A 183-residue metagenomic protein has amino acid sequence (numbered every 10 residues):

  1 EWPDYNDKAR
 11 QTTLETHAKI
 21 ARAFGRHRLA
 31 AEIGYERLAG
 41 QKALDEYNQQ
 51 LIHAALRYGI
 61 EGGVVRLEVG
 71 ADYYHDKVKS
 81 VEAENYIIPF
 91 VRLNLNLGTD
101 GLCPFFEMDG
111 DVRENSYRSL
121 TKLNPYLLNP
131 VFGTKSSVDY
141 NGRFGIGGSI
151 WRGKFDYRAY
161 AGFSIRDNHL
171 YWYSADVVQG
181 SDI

Functional and structural regions predicted by a protein language model:
E1, A31-I33, F105-M108: Extended hydrophobic secondary-structure segments that form protein cores and membrane-embedded regions
E1-Q11, G40: Flexible loop and strand-edge segments within Gram-negative outer membrane beta-barrel domains
K8-T16, E46-I52, A83-P89, S136-G142: Residues that define the transmembrane beta-barrel architecture of outer-membrane proteins
R10-T12, A21-F24: Hydrophobic, small-residue-rich alpha-helical packing segments that form membrane-like cores
T16-R22, Y35, A54-I60, V91-L95 (+1 more regions): Residues on the lipid-exposed face of transmembrane beta-strands in outer-membrane beta-barrel proteins
H17-K19, A30, R158-Y160: Beta-strand secondary-structure signal
R28-L38, A43-K77: Surface-exposed extracellular loop regions of Gram-negative outer-membrane beta-barrel proteins
R66, Y74-I183: Exposed, low-structure sequence patches enriched in small/polar residues
